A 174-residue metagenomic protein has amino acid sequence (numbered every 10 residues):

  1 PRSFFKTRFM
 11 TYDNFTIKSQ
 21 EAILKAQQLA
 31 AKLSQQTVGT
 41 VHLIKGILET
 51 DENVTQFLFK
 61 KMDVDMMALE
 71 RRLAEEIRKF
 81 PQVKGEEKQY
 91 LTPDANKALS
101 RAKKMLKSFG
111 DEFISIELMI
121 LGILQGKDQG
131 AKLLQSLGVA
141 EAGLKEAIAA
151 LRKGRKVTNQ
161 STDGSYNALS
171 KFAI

Functional and structural regions predicted by a protein language model:
R2-I174: Histone-fold recognition with a strong bias for associated Lys/Arg-rich disordered tails
